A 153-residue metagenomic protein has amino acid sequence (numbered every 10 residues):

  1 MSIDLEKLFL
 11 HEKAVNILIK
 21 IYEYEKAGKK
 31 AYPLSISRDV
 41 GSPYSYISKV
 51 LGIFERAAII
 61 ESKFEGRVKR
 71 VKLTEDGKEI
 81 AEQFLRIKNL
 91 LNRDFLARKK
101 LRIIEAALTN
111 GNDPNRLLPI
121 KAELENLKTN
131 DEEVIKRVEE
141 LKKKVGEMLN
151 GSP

Functional and structural regions predicted by a protein language model:
M1-K20: Short alpha-helical segments that sit at the start of domains
E12-V15, S48, K78, E139: Non-catalytic, well-ordered alpha-helical scaffold segments
I21-E25: Short helix-to-turn junction characteristic of helix-turn-helix DNA-binding domains, especially the helix
A27-R38: Short acidic, hydrophobic short linear motifs in intrinsically disordered regions
G41-R56: Short amphipathic alpha-helical interaction segments
E55-E65: A short, conserved structural fragment
G66-F84: Basic, amphipathic "hinge/linker" alpha-helix immediately C-terminal to the N-terminal HTH DNA-binding motif
F84-G151: Amphipathic alpha-helical dimerization/coiled-coil segments that flank or bridge DNA-binding/regulatory modules
